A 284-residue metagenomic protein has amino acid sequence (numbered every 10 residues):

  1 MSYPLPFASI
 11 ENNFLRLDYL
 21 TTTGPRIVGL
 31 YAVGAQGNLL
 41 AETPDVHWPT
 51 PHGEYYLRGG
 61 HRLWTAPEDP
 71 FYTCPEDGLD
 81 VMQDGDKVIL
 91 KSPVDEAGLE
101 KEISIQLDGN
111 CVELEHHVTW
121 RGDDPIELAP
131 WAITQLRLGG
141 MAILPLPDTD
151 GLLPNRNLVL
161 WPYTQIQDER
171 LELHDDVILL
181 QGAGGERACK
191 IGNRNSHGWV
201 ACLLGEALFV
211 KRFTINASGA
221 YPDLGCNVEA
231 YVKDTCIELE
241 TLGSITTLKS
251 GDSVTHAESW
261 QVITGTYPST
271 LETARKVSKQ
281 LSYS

Functional and structural regions predicted by a protein language model:
M1-E113, H117-S284: Surface-exposed acidic/polar loop and edge beta-strand patches at domain peripheries
